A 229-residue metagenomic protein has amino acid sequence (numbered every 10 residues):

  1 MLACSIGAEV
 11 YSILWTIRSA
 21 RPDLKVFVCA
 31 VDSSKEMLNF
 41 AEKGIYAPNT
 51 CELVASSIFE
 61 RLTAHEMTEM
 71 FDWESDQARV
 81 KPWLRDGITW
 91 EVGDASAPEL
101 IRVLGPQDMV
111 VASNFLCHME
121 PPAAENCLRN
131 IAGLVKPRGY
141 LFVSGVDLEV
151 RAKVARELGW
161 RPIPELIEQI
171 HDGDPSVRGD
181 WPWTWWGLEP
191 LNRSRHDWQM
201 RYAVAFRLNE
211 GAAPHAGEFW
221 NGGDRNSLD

Functional and structural regions predicted by a protein language model:
A3-G7, D32: Conserved S-adenosyl-L-methionine
I6-D23: Conserved SAM-binding loop of SAM-dependent methyltransferases across substrates and taxa, primarily the Class I
F27, V31-G105, V111, F115: Extended basic-aromatic, gly/pro-enriched interface segments that bind polyanionic ligands
Y46-Q77, K153-A203: Conserved Class I S-adenosyl-L-methionine
C117-M119, E149: A short His-aromatic
E125-P137: A short glycine-rich, Lys/Arg-flanked "PGG" loop and its adjoining helix->strand segment in the class I
P137-V146: Conserved beta-strand signature within the Rossmann-like core of class I S-adenosyl-L-methionine
W198-Y202, N209-D229: Flexible, glycine-/basic-rich loop-and-beta segments that form/coincide with the SAM-dependent methyltransferase
